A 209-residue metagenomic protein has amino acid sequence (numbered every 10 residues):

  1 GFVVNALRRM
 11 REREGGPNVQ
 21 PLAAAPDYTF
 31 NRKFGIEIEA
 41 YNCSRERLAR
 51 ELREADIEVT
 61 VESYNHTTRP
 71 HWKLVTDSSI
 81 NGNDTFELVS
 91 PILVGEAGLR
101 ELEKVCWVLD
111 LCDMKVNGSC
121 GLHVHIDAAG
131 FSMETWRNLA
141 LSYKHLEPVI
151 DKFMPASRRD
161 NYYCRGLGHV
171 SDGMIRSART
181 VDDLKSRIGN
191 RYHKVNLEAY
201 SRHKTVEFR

Functional and structural regions predicted by a protein language model:
G1-F2: BZIP DNA-binding basic region
L7-C112: Terminal catalytic/cofactor-binding subdomain
G35, W136-R209: Aromatic/basic-lined ligand-recognition segments that form π-stacking hydrophobic pockets flanked by Lys/Arg to engage
E37-Y41, V75, V89, H125 (+3 more regions): Residues in well-ordered beta-strands of folded domains
V59-T68, V116-I126, K152-L167: Short glycine-rich, low-complexity/disordered patches
T85, K115-F131, T205-R209: Histidine-centered divalent-metal-coordination microenvironment in nucleic-acid enzymes
R100, S119-G121, E134, N138 (+1 more regions): Short, well-structured alpha-helical interface segments that form or flank functional binding sites
K104-G118, F131-T135, V149: Secondary-structure boundary elements
